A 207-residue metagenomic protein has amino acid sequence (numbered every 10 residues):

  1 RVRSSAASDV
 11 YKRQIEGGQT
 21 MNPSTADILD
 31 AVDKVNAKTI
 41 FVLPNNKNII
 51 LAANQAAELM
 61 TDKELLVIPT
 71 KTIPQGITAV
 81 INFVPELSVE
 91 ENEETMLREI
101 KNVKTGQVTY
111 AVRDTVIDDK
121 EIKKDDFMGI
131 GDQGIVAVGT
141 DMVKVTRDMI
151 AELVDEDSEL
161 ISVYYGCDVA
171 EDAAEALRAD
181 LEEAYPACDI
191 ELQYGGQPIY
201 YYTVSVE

Functional and structural regions predicted by a protein language model:
R1, G17-M21, P44-I49, K63-Q75 (+3 more regions): Short, ordered loop/turn segments at secondary-structure junctions
R1-A7, Y11: Single conserved hydrophobic/aromatic residue that forms the stacking wall/gate of nucleotide- or nucleobase-binding
V10, T25, I161, A187-V206: Active-site loops and adjacent core secondary-structure elements that bind or stabilize anionic groups
I15-K34: Glycine-rich oxoanion-binding loops at beta->alpha junctions
A37-K47, I161-S162: Acidic beta-strand-to-loop metal/phosphate-binding motif
N48-D62, A173-R178: Short Gly/Thr/Asp-enriched flexible loops that form oxyanion-binding sites at enzyme active sites
A56, T72-I150: Internal, active-site/partner-interface "lid" segment
I122-V143, A151, D155-L177, T203-E207: Glycine-rich phosphate/diphosphate-binding loops and the adjacent beta-loop-alpha structural elements that coordinate
